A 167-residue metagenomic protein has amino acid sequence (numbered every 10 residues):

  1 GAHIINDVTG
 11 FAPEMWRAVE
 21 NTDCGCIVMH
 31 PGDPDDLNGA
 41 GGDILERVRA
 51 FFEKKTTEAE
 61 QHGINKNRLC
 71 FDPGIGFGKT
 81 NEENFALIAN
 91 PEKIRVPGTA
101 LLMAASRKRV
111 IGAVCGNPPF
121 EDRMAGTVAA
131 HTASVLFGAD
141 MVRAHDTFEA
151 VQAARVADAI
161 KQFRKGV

Functional and structural regions predicted by a protein language model:
H3-E58, G78-V167: Active-site-adjacent loop and "lid" segments of alpha/beta metabolic enzymes
N65-R68: Short acidic capping loops at alpha-helix termini that bridge into adjacent secondary structure
I75: Active-site metal-binding loops of divalent metal-dependent hydrolases
